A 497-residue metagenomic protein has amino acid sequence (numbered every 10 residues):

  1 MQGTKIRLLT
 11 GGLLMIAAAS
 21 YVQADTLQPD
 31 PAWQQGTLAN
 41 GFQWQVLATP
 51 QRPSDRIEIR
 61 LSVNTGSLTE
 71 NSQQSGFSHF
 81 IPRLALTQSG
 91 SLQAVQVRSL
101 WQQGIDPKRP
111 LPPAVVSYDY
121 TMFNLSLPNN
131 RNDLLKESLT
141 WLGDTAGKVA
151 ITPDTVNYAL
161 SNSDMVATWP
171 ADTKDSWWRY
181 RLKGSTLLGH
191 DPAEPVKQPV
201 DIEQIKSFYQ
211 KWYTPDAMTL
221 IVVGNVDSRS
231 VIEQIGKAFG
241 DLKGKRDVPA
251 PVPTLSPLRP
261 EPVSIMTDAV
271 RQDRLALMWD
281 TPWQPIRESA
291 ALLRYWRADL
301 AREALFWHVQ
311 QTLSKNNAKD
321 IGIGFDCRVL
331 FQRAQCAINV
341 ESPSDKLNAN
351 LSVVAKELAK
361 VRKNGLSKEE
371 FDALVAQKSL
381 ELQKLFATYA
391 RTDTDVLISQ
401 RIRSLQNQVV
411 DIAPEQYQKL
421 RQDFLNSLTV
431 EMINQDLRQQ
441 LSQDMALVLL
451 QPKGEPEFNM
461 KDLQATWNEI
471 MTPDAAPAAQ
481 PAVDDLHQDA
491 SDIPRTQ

Functional and structural regions predicted by a protein language model:
M1-Q23: Gram-negative bacterial Sec-dependent N-terminal signal peptides
L8, S20-L47, D227-D268, D273-P282 (+7 more regions): Proteolytic maturation boundary segments
Q28-W33, A39-F42, R52-S62, S72-F77 (+11 more regions): Extracytoplasmic
V46, N64-N71, I81-S89, T121-N132 (+9 more regions): Second-shell loop/turn segments in exported
E58-S126, D172, L187-D191, E303-Q332: M16/MPP (pitrilysin/insulinase) zinc-metallopeptidase core fold and M16-derived inactive scaffolds
R98-F208, L277, S352-K356, K363-I398: Acidic/histidine-enriched segments that form metal/cofactor-coordinating and catalytic pocket/exosite environments
I202-K237, D444-A446: Non-catalytic, conformational "gating/processing" segments within enzyme and secreted inhibitor domains
A291-K368: Structured mid-domain segments that build the active-site/substrate or prosthetic-cofactor binding neighborhood
